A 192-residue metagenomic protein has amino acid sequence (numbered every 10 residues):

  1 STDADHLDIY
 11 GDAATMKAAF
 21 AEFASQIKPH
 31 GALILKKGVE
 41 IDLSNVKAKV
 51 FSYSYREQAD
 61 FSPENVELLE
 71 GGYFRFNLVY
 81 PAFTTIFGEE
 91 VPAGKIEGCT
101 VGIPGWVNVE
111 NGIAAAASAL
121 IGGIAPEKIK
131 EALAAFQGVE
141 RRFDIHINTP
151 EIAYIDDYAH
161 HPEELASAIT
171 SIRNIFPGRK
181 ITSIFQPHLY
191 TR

Functional and structural regions predicted by a protein language model:
S1-L7, I41-I96, A135, V139-R142 (+1 more regions): Extended acidic/charged loop-beta regions that coordinate divalent cations and stabilize anionic phosphate/carboxylate
S1-N45, P162-A166, T191: Flexible active-site lid/hinge loop adjacent to a nucleotide/diphosphate and Mg2+-phosphate binding pocket
M16, I34, V50, P63 (+2 more regions): Residue-level signal for inorganic ion chemistry
A32, A153, T182: Hydrophobic "anchor" residues on beta-strands that sit immediately upstream of conserved functional sites
K36-G38, Y55, Q186-H188: Cofactor-binding loop segments of dinucleotide-utilizing enzymes, especially the Rossmann-like FAD- and NAD(P)+-binding
N45, I86-G88, P104-W106, S118-Y158: Gly/charged, well-structured mid-domain segments that form the phosphate/adenylate-handling core of ATP-dependent
G112-G122, A168: Buried hydrophobic packing segments
V139-R141, E163-R192: Active-site beta-alpha connecting loops in nucleotide-dependent enzymes
